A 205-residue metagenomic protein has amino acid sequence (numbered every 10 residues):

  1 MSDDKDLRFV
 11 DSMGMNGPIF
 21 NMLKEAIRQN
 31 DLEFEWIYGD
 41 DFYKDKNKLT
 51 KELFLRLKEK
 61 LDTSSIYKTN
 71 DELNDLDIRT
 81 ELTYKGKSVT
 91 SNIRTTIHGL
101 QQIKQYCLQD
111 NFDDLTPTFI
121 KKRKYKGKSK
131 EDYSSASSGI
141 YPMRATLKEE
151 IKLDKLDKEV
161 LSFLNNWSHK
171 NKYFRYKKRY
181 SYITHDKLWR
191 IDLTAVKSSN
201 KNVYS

Functional and structural regions predicted by a protein language model:
M1-S205: Phosphate-end processing signature that detects enzymes handling 5′-triphosphorylated RNA and polyphosphate
